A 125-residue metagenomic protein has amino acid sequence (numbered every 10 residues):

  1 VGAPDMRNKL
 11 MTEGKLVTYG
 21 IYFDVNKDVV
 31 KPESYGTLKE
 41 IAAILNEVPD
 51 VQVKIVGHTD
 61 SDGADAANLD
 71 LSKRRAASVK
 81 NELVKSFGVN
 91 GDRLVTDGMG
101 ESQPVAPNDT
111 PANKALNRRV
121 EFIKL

Functional and structural regions predicted by a protein language model:
V1-Q52, K85, V89, L125: Periplasmic peptidoglycan-binding/tethering modules of Gram-negative envelope proteins
V29-Y35, V48, V56-L125: Periplasmic OmpA-like peptidoglycan-binding domain that tethers envelope proteins to the cell wall
